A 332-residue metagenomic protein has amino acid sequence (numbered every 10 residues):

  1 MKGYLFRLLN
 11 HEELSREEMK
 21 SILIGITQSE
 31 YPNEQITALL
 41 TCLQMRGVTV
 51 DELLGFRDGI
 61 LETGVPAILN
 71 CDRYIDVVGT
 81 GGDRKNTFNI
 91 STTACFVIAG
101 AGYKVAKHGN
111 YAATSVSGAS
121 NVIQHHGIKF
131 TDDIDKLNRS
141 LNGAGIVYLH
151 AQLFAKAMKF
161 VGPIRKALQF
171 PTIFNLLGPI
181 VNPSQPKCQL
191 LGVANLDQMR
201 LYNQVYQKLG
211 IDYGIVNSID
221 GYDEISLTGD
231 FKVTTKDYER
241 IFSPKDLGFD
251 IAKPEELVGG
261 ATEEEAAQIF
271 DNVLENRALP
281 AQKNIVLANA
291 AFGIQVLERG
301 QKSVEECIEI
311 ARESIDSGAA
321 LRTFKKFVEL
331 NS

Functional and structural regions predicted by a protein language model:
M1-T87, A101, V105, A252-L257 (+4 more regions): Acidic, glycine/proline-rich low-complexity segments that act as flexible tails and inter-domain linkers
L9, V77-T80, T87, K107 (+4 more regions): Short glycine/serine/threonine-biased micro-segments
E17, E34, D51, D135 (+2 more regions): Residues in well-ordered alpha-helical elements
S21, G55, T93-F96, P163 (+1 more regions): Alpha-helical scaffolding segments of alpha/beta enzyme cores, especially the outer helices of TIM-barrel or partial
A38, T93-V97, I285, N289-F292: Short amphipathic alpha-helical face segments that pack within enzyme cores and frequently flank/anchor catalytic
G59-A67, T87, G102, Q124-T131 (+1 more regions): Glycine-rich anion-binding loops and their surrounding alpha/beta cores
C71-V77, C95, A99, P183-C188: Long, low-complexity, intrinsically disordered polar/charged segments
G79, D83-S140: A generic, well-ordered mixed alpha/beta core segment in the N-terminal half of proteins
